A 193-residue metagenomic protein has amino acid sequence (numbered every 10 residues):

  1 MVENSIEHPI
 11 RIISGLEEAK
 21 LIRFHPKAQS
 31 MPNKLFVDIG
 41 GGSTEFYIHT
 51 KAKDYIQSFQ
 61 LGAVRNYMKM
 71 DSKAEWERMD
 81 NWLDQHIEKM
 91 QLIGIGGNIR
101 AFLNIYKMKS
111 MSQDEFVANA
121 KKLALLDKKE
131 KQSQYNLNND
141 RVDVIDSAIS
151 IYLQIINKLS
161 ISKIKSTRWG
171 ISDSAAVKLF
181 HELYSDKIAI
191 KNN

Functional and structural regions predicted by a protein language model:
M1-K34, Y47-N193: Helical "lid/coupling" subdomains associated with nucleotide-phosphate turnover
I39: Active-site-adjacent helix-turn-beta-strand microarchitecture at beta-sheet edges that either contains or buttresses
G42-S43: Short acidic, Gly/Ser-rich segments with clustered Asp/Glu that frequently serve as metal-coordination loops in enzyme
